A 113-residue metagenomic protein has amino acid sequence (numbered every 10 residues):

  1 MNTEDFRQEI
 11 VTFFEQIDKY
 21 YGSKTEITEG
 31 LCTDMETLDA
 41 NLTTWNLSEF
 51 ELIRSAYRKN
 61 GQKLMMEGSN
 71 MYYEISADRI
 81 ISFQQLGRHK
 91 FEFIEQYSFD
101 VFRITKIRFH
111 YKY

Functional and structural regions predicted by a protein language model:
M1-I17, Y21-Y113: Short beta-rich binding modules
